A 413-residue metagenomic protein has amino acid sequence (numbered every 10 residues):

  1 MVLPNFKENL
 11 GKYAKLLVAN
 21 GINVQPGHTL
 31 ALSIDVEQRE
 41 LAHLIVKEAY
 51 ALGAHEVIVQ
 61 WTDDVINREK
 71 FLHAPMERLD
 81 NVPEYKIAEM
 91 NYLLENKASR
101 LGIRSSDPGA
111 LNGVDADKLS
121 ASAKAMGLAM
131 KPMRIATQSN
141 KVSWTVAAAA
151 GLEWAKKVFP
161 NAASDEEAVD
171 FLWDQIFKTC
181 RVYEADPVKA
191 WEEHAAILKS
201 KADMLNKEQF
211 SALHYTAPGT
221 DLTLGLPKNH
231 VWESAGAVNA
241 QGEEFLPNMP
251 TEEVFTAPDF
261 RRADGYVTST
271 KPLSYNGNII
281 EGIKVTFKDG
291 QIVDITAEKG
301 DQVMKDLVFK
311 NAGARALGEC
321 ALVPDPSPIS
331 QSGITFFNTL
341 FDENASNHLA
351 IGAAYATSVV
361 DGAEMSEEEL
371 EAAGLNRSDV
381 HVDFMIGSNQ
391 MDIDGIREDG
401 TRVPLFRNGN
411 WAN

Functional and structural regions predicted by a protein language model:
M1-D264, G395, T401-V403, W411-N413: Active-site bordering "gate/hinge" segments that shape substrate access to catalytic or cofactor-binding pockets
K15, N206-E208, N276-I279, G313 (+2 more regions): Short solvent-exposed loop/turn micro-motifs enriched in small/polar/acidic residues
N112-D115, A155-P160, G236-A237, N278-E281 (+3 more regions): A short secondary-structure junction signal
G225, I295-T296, F406: Short linear motifs in exposed loops
T256-A312: Long, well-ordered mid-to-C-terminal structural blocks that present hydrophobic/aromatic surfaces
R262-D264, I280-G282, D289-I292, R315-E319 (+3 more regions): Active-site lining segments that contact anionic ligands and/or coordinate catalytic metals
D294-A363: Dual-mode signal for accessory low-complexity, basic/Gly-rich regions
E368-N413: Extended hydrophobic packing segments that form well-structured cores
